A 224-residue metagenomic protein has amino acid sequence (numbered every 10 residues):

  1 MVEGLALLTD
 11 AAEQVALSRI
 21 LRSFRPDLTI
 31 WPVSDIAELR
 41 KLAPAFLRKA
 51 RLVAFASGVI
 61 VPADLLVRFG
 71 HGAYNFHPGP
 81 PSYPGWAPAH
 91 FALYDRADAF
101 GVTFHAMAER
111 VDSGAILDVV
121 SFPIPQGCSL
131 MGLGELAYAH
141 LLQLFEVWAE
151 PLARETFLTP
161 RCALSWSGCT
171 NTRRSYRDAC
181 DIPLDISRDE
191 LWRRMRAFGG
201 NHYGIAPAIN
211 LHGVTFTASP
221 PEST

Functional and structural regions predicted by a protein language model:
M1-T224: One-carbon transfer enzymes
